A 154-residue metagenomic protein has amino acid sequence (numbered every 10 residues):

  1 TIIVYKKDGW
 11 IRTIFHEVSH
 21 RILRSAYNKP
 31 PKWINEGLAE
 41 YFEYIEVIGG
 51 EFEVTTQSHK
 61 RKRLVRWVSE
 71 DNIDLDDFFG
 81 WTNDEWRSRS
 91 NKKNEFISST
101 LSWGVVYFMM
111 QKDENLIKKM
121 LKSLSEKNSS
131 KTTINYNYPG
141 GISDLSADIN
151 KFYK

Functional and structural regions predicted by a protein language model:
T1, A26-K154: Acidic/His/Gly-enriched intrinsically disordered linker/tail segments that often contain short helix/coil "MoRF-like"
T1-F15, R24-P30: Short pre-active-site segment immediately N-terminal to the catalytic Zn-binding motif
K7-D8, V18, Y44-I45: Solvent-exposed coil/turn segments that connect beta secondary-structure elements in extracytoplasmic/periplasmic
I14, V18-L23, L38, F42: Active-site His/Glu-centered metal-binding helix of metallohydrolases
